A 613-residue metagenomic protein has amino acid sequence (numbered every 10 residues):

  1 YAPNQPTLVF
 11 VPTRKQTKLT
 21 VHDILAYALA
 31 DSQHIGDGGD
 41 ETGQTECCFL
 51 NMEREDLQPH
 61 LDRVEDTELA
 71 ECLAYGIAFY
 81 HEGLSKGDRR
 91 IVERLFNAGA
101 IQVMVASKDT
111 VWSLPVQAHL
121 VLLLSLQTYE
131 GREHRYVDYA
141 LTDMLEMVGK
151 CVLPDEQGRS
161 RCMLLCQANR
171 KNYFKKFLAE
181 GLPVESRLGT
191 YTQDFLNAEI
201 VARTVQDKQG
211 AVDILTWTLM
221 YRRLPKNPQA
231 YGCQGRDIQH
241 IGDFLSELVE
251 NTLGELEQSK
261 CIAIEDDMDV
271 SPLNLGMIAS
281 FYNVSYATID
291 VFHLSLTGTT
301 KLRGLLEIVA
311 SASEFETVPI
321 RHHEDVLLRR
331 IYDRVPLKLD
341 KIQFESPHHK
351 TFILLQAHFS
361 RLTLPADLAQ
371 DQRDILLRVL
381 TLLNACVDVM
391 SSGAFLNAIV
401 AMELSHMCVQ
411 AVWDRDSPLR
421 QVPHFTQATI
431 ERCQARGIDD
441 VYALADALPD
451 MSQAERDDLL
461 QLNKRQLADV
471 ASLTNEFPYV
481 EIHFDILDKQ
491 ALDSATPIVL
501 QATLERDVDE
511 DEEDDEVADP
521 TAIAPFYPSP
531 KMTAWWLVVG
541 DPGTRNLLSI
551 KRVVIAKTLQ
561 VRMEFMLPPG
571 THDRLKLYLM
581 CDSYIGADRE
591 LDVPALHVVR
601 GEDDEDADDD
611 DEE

Functional and structural regions predicted by a protein language model:
P6-T13: Conserved RecA-like ASCE P-loop NTPase motor core of nucleic-acid helicases/translocases
R14-A100, Y136-L141: Conserved C-terminal RecA-like helicase domain
V116, L120-L182: Conserved segment of the helicase C-terminal RecA-like domain
G158-L253, D266: C-terminal or mid-to-C-terminal helical accessory/interaction module adjacent to the motor/catalytic core
D194, E199-I200, D237-L245, E250-A435 (+6 more regions): C-terminal helical accessory/scaffold domains
R552-V554, L559-G570: Short, hydrophobic beta-strand segments
L579-R589: Short acidic/polar inter-strand loop motif in beta-rich domains
V598-E613: Low-complexity, Pro/Ser/Thr- and charge-rich linker/hinge segments at domain boundaries
